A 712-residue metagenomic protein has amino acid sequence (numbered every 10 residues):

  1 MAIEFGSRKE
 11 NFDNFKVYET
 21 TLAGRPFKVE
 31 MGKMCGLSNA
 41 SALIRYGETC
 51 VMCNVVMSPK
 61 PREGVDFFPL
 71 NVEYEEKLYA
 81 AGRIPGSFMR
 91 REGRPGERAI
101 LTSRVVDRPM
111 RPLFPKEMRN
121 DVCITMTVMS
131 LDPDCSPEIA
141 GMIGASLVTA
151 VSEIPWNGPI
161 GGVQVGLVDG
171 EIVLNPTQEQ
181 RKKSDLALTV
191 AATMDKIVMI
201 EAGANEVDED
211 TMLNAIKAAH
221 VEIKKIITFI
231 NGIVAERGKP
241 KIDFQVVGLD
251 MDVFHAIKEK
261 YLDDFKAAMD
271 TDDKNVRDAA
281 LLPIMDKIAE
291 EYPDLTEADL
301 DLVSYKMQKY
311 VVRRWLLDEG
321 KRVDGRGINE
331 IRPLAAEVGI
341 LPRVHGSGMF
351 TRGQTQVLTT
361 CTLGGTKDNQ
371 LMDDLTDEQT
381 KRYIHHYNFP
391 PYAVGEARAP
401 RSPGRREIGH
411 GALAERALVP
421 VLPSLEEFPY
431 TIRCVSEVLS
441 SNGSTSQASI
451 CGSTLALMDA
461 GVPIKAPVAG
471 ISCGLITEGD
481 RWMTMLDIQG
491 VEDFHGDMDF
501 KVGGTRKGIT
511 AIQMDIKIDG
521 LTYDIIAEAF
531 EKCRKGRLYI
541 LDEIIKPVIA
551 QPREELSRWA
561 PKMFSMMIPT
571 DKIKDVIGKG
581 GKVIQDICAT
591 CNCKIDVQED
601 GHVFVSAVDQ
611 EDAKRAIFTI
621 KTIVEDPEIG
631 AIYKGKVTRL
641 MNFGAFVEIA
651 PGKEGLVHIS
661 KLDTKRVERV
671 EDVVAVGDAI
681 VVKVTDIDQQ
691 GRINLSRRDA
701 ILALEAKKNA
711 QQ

Functional and structural regions predicted by a protein language model:
A2-Q245: Long, basic N-terminal domains or extensions that often function in RNA/ssDNA interaction or organelle/cellular
A2-S58, D66, I242-D377, P561-D575 (+2 more regions): Extended amphipathic alpha-helical scaffolds
S38-V122, V128-S130, C135, E201 (+4 more regions): Glycine-rich, flexible beta-strand/loop modules in the N-terminal catalytic cores of phosphate-handling
A40-L43, C135-E153, V338-C361, N442-V462 (+1 more regions): Conserved phosphate/anionic-ligand binding catalytic regions in large, soluble enzymes, centered on
K116-V122, N157-P159, I226-F244, N275-V276 (+6 more regions): Flexible, glycine/charged-enriched surface loops at secondary-structure junctions
E153-A268, L457-E554: Mobile "lid/hinge" segments at catalytic clefts and subdomain interfaces of large enzymes
P240-M251, Y539-M566, K614-K634: Long, charged amphipathic helices and adjacent flexible linkers at domain junctions
W559-M563, T570-Q712: Single-stranded RNA-binding regions, centering on S1/OB-family and related RNA-binding modules
